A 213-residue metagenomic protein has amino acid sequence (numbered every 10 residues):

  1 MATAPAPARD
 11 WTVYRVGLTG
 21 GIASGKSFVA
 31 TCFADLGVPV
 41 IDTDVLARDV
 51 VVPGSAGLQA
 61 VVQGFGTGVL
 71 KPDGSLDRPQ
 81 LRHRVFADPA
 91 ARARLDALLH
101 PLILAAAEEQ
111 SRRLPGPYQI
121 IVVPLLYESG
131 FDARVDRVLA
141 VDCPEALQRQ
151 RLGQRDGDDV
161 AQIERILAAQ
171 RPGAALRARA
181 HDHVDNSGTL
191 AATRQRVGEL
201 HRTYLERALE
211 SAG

Functional and structural regions predicted by a protein language model:
M1-L76, G198, R202-G213: Glycine-rich phosphate-binding loop of ATP-dependent small-molecule kinases
G21, G64, R84, L98 (+3 more regions): Amphipathic alpha-helical segments that mediate coupling or scaffolding at interfaces
G25, D44, L95, I120 (+2 more regions): Residue-level signal for inorganic ion chemistry
V45-R48, C143-A146, R165-A168, L190: Short, acidic/turn-prone active-site loops that include or flank metal/cofactor- and phosphate-binding residues
V45-Y118: ATP-dependent small-molecule kinase phosphotransfer cores that center on conserved nucleotide phosphate-binding segments
L58-V62, E145-G153, V160, E164: An amphipathic alpha-helix signature
L104-R113, Y118-Q154: ATP-dependent NMP and nucleoside kinases share a basic, alpha-helical "lid"
A106-A107, A133-R134, Q154-L205, A212-G213: Small-molecule kinase domains that catalyze NTP-dependent phosphoryl transfer to phosphate-bearing small molecules
